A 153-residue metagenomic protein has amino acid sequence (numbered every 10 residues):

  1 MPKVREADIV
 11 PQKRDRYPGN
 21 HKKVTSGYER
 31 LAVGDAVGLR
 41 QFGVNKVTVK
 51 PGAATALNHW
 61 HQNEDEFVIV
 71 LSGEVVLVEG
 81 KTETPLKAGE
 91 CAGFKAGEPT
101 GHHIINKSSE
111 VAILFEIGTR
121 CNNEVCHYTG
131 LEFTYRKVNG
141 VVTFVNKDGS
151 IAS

Functional and structural regions predicted by a protein language model:
M1-Q41, H127-S153: A short, N-terminal "cap"/entry segment at the start of jelly-roll beta-barrel domains of the cupin/DSBH fold
G27-R30, N45-H61, P99: Conserved short histidine dyad/triad with adjacent acidic residue
G34-F42, A53-E66, T82: A short beta-loop-beta micro-motif enriched in histidine and acidic residues
G38, A96-N123: Ligand-binding loop in jelly-roll beta-barrel domains
K46-K50, W60-L77, I117-T119: Short, conserved beta-strand element in jelly-roll/cupin
D65, S72-E74, K81, P99 (+1 more regions): A generic structural motif
G80-G97: Short acidic-glycine-tyrosine-enriched beta hairpin
